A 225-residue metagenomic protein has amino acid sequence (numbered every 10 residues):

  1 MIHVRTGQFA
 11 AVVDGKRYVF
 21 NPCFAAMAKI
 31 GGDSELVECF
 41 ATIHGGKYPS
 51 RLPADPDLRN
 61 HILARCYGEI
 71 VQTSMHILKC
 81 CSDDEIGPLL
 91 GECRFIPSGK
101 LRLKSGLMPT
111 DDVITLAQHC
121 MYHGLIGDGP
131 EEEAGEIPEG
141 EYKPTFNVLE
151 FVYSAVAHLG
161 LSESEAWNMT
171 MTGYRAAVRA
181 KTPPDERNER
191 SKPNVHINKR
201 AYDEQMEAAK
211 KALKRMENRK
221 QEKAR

Functional and structural regions predicted by a protein language model:
M1-P53, H61, R65-G68, Q72-N188: An amphipathic, hydrophobic-aromatic interaction surface with interspersed Lys/Arg that forms lipid/phosphate-bearing
T42, P49-D57, R65-G68, A208-R225: Intrinsically disordered, low-complexity terminal tails and linkers in eukaryotic proteins, enriched in charged/polar
S162, W167, T172-R225: Accessory, usually C-terminal, subdomains that scaffold auxiliary metal cofactors
